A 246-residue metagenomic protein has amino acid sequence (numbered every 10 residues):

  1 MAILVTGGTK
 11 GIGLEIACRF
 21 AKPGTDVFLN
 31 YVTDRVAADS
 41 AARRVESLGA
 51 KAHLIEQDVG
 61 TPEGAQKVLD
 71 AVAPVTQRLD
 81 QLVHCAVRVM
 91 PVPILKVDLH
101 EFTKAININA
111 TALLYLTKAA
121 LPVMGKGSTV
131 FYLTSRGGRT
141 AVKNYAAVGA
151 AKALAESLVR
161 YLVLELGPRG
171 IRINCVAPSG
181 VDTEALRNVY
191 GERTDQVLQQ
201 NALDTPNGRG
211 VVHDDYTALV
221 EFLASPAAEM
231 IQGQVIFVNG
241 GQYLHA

Functional and structural regions predicted by a protein language model:
T9-K10: Conserved glycine-rich cofactor-binding loop
C85-M90, G241: Conserved NAD(P)H cofactor-binding loop of Rossmann-fold oxidoreductase domains
P93-I94, D98-I106, V197, N201: Substrate-binding pocket helix/loop in short-chain dehydrogenase/reductase
P122, L164-P168, E229: Alpha-helical segment proximal to the catalytic Tyr-Lys
F131-A155, V159-P168, G180-V181: Catalytic loop of short-chain dehydrogenase/reductase
T140, E221, Q232-A246: Short C-terminal tail/terminal secondary-structure segment of NAD(P)H-dependent dehydrogenase/reductase domains
P168, G180-T205, H245-A246: A glycine/serine/threonine-rich, flexible loop-to-helix segment that serves as the NAD(P) cofactor-binding "lid"
